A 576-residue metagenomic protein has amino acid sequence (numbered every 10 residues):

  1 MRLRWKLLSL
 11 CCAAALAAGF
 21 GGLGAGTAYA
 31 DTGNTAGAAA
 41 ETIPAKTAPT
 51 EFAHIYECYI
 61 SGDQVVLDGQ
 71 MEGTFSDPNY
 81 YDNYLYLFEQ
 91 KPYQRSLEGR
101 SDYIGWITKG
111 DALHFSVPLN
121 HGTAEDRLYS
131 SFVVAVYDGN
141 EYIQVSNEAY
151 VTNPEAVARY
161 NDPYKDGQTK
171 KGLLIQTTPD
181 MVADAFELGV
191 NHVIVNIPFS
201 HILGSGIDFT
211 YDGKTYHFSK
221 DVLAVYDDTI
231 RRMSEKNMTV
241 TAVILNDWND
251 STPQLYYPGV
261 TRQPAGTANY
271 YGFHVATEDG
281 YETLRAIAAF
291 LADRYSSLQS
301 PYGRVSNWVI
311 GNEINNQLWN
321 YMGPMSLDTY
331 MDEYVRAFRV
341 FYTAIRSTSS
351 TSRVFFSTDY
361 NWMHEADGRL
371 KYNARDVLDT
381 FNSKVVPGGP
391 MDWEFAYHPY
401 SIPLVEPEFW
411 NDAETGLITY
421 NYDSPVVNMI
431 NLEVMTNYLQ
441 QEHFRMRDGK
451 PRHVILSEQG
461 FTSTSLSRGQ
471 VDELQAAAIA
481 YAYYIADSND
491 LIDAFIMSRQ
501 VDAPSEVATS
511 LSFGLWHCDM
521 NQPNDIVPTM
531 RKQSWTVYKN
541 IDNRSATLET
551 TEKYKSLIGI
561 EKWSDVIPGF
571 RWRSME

Functional and structural regions predicted by a protein language model:
L3-G26: Sec-dependent N-terminal signal peptides of Gram-positive bacterial secreted proteins and lipoproteins
A18-A40: Sec-dependent signal peptide cleavage junction
A40-N161: Beta-strand-enriched, solvent-exposed domains that form extended recognition/catalytic surfaces
G73, P118-N120, Q144-F199: Boundary/entry segment of secreted carbohydrate-active catalytic domains
Y164, L284-I287, A292-S296, R304 (+1 more regions): Noncatalytic carbohydrate-binding groove/subsite architecture in carbohydrate-active enzymes
L174-E187, A288-S296, K371-S383, E473-Y484: Short, acidic/polar
L188-H364, I402, D502-V507: Substrate-binding cleft and catalytic face of glycoside hydrolase catalytic domains, especially the flexible beta-alpha
G259-T267, V275-A276, V309, W319-N320 (+3 more regions): Aromatic-rich peripheral "rim/lid" segments of glycoside hydrolase catalytic domains that contact and position glycan
